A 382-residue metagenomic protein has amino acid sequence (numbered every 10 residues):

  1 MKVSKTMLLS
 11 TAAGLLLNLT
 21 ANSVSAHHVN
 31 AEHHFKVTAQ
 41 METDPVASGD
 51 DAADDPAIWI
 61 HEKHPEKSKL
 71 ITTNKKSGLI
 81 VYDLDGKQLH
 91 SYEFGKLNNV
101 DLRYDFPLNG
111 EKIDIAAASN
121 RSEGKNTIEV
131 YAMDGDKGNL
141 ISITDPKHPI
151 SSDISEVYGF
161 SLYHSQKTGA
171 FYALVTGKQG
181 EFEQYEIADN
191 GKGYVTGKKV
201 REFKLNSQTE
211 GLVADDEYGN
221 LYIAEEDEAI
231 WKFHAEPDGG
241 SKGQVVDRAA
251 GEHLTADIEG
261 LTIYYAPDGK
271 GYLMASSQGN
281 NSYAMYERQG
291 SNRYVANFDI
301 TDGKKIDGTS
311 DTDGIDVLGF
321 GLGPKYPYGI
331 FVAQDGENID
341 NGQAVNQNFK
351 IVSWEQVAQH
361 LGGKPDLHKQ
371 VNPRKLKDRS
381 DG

Functional and structural regions predicted by a protein language model:
M1-S10: Bacterial N-terminal signal peptides that target proteins for export
S10-N18: Bacterial N-terminal signal peptides
A26-G382: Sequence/structural signature of beta-propeller domains
